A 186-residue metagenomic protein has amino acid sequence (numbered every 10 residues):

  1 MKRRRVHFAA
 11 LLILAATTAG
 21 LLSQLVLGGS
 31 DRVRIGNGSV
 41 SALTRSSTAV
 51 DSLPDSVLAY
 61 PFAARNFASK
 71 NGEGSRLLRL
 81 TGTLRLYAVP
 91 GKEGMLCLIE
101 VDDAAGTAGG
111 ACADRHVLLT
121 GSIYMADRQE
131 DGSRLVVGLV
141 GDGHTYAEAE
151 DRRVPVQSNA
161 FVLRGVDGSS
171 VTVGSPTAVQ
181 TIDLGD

Functional and structural regions predicted by a protein language model:
M1-R4: Terminal targeting segments of Actinobacterial cell-envelope proteins
H7-L25: Hydrophobic membrane-insertion alpha-helices, especially the h-region of bacterial N-terminal signal peptides
L25-A104, T181, D186: Extracytoplasmic low-complexity, Pro/Thr/Ser/Ala/Gly-rich segments that lie immediately after a secretion/anchoring
R79-L80, V89-P90, V140, V156 (+1 more regions): Generic beta-strand structural signal
E93-G110, G143-A147, S170-V171, A178-T181: Short, surface-exposed beta-strand/loop "edge" segments at domain boundaries and coil↔beta transitions
T107-C112, S158-A160: A short, polar/proline- and glycine-enriched secondary-structure boundary/capping micro-motif
A111-V140: Extracellular ectodomain segments of secreted/surface proteins
T145-D186: Ser/Thr-rich low-complexity repeats and stalk/linker segments
